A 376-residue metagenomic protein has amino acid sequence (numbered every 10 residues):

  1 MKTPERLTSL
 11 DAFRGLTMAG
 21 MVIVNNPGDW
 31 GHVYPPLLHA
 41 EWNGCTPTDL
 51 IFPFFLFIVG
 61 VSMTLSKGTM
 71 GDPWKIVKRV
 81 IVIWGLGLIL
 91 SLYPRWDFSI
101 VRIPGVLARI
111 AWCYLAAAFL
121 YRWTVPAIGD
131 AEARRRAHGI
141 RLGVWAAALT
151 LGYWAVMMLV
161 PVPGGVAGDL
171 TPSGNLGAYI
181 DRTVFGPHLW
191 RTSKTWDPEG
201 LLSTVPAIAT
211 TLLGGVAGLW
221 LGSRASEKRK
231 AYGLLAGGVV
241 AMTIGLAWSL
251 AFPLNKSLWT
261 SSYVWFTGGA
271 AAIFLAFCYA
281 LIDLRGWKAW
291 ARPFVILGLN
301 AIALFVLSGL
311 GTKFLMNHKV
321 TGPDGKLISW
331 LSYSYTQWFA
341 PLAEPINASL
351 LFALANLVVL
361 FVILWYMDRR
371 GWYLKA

Functional and structural regions predicted by a protein language model:
M1-D72, A301, L307-S308, F314 (+1 more regions): N-terminal signal-anchor module of multipass membrane proteins
T3-A12, T17, A231-T243, S261 (+2 more regions): Functional transmembrane helices that form membrane-embedded active or gating regions
P27-C45, L92-V101, S249-S257, L315 (+1 more regions): Juxtamembrane/transmembrane-helix boundary motifs at the membrane-water interface
C45, F52, D197-A207, K256-G268 (+3 more regions): Membrane-interface transmembrane-helix boundary segments in multi-pass integral membrane proteins
P47, I51-I58, I103-L115, V205-L213 (+3 more regions): Membrane-embedded alpha-helical segments of multi-pass membrane proteins, especially the transmembrane helices
K67-W123: Membrane-interface helix-loop-helix modules in multi-pass inner-membrane proteins
P126-A209: Long hydrophobic alpha-helical segments that form multi-pass transmembrane helix bundles in integral membrane proteins
V216-L284: Long, well-ordered mid-to-C-terminal structural blocks that present hydrophobic/aromatic surfaces
